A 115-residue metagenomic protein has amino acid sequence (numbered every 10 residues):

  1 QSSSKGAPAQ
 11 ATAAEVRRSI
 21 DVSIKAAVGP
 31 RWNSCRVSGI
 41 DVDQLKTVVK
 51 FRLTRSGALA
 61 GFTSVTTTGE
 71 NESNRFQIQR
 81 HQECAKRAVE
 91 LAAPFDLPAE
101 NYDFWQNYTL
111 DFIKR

Functional and structural regions predicted by a protein language model:
Q1-S2, G6, A26-N33, R52-N71 (+1 more regions): Conserved "boundary/linchpin" sites in short secondary-structure elements
K5-Q10, S19, S23: Extracytoplasmic beta-rich ectodomain segments of secreted or membrane-anchored proteins
A7-E15, N71-I78: Second-shell loop/turn segments in exported
V16-I20, I24, Q77-H81: Short amphipathic alpha-helical segments
I40-Q44: Short loop/turn motifs at secondary-structure junctions and domain boundaries
T47-V49: Short loop/turn microsegments at loop-to-beta-strand junctions
